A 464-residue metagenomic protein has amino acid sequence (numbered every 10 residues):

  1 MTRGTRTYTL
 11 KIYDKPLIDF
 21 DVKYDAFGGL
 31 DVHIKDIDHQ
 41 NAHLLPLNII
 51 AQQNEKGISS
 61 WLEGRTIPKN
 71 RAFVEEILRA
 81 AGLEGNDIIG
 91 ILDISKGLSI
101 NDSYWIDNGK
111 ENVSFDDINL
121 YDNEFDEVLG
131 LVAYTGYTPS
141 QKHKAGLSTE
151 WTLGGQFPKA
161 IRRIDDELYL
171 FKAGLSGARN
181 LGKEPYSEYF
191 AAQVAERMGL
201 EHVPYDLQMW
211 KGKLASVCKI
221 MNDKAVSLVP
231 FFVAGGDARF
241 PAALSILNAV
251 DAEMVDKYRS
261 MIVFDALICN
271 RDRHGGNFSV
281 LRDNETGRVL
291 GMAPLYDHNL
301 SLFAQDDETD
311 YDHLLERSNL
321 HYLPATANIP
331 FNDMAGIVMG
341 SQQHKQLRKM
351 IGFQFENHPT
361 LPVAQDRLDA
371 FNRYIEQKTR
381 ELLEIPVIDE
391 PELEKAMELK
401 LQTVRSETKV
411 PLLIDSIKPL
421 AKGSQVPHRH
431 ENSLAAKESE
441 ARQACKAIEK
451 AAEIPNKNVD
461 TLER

Functional and structural regions predicted by a protein language model:
M1, E390-E463: Gram-negative host-targeted secretion-system effectors, predominantly Type III and Type IV, recognized via long
M1-V263, L267-C269, V280-R405: Phosphate/dinucleotide-binding and metal-coordinating scaffold of catalytic cores in nucleotide-dependent enzymes
H274, S279: Canonical protein kinase catalytic loop motif
